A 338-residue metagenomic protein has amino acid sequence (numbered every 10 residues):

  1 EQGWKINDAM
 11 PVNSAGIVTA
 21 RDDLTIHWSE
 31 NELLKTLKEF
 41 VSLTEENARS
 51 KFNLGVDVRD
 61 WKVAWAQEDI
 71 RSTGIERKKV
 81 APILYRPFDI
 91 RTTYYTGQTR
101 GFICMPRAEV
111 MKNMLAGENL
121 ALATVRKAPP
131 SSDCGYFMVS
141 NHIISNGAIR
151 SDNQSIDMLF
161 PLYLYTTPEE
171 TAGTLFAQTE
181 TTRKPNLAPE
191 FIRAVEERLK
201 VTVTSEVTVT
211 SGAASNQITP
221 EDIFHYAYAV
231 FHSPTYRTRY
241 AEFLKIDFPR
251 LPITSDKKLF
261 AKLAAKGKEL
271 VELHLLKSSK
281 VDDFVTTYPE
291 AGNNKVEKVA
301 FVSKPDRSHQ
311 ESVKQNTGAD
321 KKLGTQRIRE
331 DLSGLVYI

Functional and structural regions predicted by a protein language model:
E1-I338: Sequence-level detector for compositionally biased, low-complexity segments
